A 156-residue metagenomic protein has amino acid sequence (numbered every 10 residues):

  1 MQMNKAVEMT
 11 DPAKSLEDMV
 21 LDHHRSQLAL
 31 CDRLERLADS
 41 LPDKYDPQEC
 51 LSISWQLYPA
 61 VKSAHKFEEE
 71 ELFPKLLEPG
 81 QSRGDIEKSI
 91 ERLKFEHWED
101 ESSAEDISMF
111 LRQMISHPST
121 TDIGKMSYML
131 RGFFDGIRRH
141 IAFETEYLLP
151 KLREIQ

Functional and structural regions predicted by a protein language model:
M1-Q156: Small-residue-biased structural context
